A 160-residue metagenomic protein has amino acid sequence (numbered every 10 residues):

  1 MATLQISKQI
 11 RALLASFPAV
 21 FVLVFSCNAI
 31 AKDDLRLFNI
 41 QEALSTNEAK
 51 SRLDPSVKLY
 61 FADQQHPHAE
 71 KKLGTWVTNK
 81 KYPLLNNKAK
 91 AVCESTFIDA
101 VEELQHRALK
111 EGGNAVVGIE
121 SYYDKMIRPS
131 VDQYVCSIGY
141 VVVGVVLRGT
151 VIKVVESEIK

Functional and structural regions predicted by a protein language model:
T3-F17: Bacterial N-terminal signal peptides that target proteins for export
A29-D33: Boundary at the C-terminal end of the N-terminal hydrophobic targeting segment
F38-I40: Polybasic, low-complexity association/targeting segments
A43-L84: Compositionally biased P/S/T/G-rich terminal and signal peptide-adjacent segments that lie outside catalytic cores
Q64, H68, R107-V116, V154-E156: A short, structured loop/turn motif at beta-sheet edges
W76-I127: Short, well-ordered alpha-helical segments
P83-L85, G118-K160: Surface-exposed short loop/turn segments
